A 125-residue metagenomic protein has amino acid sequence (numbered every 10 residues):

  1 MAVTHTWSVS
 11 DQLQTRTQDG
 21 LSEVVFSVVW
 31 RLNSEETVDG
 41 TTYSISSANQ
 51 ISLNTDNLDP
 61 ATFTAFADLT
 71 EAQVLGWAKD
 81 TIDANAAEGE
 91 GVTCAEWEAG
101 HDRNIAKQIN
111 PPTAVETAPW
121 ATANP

Functional and structural regions predicted by a protein language model:
M1-S44: Short, charged/polar N-terminal "headpieces" of proteins
R31-T64: A short, structured beta-strand/loop element
N57-P125: Acidic, low-complexity intrinsically disordered segments
